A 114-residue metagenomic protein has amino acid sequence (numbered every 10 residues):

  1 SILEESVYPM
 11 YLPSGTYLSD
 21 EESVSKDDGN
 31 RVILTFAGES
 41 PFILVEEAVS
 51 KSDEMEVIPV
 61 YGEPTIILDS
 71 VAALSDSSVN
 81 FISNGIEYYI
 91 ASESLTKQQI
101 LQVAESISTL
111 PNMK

Functional and structural regions predicted by a protein language model:
S1-N84: Short, solvent-exposed recognition patches
N84-K114: Surface-exposed amphipathic alpha-helical segments
